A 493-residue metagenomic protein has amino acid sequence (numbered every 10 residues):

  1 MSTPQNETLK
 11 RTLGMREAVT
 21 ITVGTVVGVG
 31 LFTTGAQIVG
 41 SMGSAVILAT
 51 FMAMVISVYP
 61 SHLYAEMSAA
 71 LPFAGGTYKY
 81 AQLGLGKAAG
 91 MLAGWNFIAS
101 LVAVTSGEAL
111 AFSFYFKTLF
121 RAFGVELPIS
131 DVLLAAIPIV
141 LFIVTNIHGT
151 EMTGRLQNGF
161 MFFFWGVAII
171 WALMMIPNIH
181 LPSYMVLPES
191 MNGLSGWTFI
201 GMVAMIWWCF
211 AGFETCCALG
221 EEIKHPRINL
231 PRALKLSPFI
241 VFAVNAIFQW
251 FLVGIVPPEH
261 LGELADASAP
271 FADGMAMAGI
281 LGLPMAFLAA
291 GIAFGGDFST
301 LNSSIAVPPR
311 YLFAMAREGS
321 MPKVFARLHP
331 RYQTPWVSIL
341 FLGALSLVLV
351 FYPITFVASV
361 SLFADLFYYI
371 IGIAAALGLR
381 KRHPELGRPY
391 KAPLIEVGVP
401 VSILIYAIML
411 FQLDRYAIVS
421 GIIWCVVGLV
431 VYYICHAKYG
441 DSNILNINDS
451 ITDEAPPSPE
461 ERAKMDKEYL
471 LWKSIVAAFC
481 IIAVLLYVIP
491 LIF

Functional and structural regions predicted by a protein language model:
M1-A36, G40-A45, S57-A65, A74 (+2 more regions): Membrane-interface "cap" regions at the ends of multi-pass membrane proteins
S2, Q82, A109-L133, V167 (+6 more regions): Helix-loop-helix connectors at the membrane interface of multi-pass transporters/channels
L13-F32, P138-L141, M175, M191-F248 (+2 more regions): Hydrophobic, membrane-embedded alpha-helices of multi-pass small-molecule transporters
Q37-S41, A49, V58-I139, I143-I147 (+2 more regions): Hydrophobic transmembrane alpha-helices that form the core helical bundles of multi-pass secondary transporters
K79-Y80, G86, T118-F123, M202 (+3 more regions): TM-loop-TM module centered on a large, flexible mid-protein loop between adjacent transmembrane helices in multi-pass
F116, S130-L181, G193-L194, L234-F239 (+3 more regions): Membrane-interface loop-to-helix entry segments
F162-S190, Q249-P258, Y369, A374-L386 (+1 more regions): Hydrophobic alpha-helical segments and their helix-loop junctions in multi-pass secondary transporters
F325-T334, Y369-I418, I434-V476: C-terminal membrane-solvent junction of multi-pass transporters and transport-like membrane proteins
